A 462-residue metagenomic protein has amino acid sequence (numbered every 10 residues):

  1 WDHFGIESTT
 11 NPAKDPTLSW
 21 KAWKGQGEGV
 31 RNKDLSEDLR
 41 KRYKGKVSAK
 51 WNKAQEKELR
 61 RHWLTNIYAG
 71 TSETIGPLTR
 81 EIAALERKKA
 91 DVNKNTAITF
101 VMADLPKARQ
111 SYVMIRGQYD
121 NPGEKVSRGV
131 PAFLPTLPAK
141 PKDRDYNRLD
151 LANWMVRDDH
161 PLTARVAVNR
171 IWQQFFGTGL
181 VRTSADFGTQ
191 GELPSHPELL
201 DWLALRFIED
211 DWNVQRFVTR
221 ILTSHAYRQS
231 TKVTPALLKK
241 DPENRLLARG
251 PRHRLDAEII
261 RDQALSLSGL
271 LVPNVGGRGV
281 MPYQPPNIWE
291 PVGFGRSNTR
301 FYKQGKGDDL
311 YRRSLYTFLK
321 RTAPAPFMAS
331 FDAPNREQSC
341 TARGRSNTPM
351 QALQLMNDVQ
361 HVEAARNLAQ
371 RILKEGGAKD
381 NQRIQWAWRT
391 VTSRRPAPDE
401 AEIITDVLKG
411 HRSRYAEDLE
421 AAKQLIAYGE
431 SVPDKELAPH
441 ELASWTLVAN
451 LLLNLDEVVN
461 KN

Functional and structural regions predicted by a protein language model:
W1-G25, V30, V47, P324 (+2 more regions): Sequence context surrounding c-type heme c attachment/ligation sites in exported
H3, R148, R312: Extracellular structured ligand-interaction cores
K41-D309, M328, P334-S346, M356-H440 (+2 more regions): Primarily short, surface-exposed interaction patches in extracytoplasmic proteins
L319-P324, D332-A333: Short Ser/Thr-interspersed hydrophobic loop/turn segments at strand-loop and sheet-helix junctions that line or gate
V448: Short, surface-exposed polybasic-aromatic patches that bind anionic ligands, especially phosphate groups
